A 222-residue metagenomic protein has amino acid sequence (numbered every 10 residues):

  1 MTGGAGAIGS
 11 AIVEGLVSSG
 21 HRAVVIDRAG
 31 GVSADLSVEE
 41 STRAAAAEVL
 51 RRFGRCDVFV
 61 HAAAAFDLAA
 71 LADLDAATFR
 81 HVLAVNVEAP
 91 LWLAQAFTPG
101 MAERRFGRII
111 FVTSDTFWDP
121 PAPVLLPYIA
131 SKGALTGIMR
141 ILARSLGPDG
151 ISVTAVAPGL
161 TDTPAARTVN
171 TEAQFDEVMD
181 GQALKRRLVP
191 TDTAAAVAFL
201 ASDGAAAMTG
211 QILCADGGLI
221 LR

Functional and structural regions predicted by a protein language model:
A62-D67, G217-G218: Conserved NAD(P)H cofactor-binding loop of Rossmann-fold oxidoreductase domains
A70-L71, T78-L83, V178: Substrate-binding pocket helix/loop in short-chain dehydrogenase/reductase
A94, S131, M139: Active-site helix of classical SDR
P99, R144-S145, A206: Alpha-helical segment proximal to the catalytic Tyr-Lys
D119, A198, T209-R222: Short C-terminal tail/terminal secondary-structure segment of NAD(P)H-dependent dehydrogenase/reductase domains
G147-S152, M208-G210: Short, small/polar-rich loop/turn modules that mediate ligand/substrate recognition or access, typified
Q182-T193, G204: A conserved structural motif in NAD(P)-dependent oxidoreductases
